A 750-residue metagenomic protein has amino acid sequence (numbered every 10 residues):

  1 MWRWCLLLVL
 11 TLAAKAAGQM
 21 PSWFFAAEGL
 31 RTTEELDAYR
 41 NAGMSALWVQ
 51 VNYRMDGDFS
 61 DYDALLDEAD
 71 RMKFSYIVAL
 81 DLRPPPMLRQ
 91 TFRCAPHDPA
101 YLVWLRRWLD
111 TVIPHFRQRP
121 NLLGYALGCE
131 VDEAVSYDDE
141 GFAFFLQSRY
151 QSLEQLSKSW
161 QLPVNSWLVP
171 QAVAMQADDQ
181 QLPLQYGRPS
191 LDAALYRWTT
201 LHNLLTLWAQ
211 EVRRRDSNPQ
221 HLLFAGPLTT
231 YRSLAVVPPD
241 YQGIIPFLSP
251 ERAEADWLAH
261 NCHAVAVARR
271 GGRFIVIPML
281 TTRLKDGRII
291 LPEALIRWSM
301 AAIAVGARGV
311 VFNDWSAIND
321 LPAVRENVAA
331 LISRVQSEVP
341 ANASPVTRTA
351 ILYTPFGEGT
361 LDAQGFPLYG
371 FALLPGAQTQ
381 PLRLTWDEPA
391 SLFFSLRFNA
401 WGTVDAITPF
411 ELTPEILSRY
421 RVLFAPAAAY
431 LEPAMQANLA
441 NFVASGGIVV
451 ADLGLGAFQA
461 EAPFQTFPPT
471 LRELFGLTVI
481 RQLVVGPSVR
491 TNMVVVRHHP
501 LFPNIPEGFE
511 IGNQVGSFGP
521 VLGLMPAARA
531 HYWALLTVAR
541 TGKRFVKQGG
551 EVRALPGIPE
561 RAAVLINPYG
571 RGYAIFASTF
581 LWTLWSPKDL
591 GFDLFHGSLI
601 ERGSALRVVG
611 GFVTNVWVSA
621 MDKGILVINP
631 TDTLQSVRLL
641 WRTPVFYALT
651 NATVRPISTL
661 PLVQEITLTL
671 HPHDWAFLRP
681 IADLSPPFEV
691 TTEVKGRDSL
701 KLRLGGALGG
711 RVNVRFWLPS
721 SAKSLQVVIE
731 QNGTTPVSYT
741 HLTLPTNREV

Functional and structural regions predicted by a protein language model:
Q19-A38: Boundary/entry segment of secreted carbohydrate-active catalytic domains
F24-F25, W48-G57, Q90-W104, G128-E133 (+6 more regions): The substrate-binding groove and active-site-proximal loops of carbohydrate-active enzymes, especially glycoside
E35-A42, A46-R93, W208-A209, R213: Aromatic-lined substrate-binding rim segments of carbohydrate-active enzymes
R89-R93, D216, L222-S391, I511-G516 (+3 more regions): Hydrophobic targeting/anchoring helices
A95-P99, V103, R107-A259: Polysaccharide-binding and catalytic clefts of secreted carbohydrate-active enzymes
P292, I318-V346, F475, A539-L700 (+1 more regions): Extracellular ligand-binding/catalytic regions of CAZymes and related secreted enzymes and adhesion modules
A429-E510: A glycine-rich, often tryptophan-bearing local segment used as a flexible ligand/cofactor-contacting loop or short
T740-T746: Conserved small/polar residues in nucleotide/adenosyl-binding loops
